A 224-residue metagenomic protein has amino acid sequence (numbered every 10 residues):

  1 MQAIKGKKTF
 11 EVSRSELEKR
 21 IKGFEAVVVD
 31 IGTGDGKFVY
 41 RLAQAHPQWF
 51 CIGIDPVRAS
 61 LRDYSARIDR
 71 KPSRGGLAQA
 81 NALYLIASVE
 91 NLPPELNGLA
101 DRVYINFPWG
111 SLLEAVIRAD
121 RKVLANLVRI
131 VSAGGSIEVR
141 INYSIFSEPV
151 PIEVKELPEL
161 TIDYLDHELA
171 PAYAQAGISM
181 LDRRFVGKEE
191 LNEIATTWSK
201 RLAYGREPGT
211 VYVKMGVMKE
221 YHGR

Functional and structural regions predicted by a protein language model:
M1-V27, K37-A45: S-adenosyl-L-methionine
G32-G36: Class I SAM-dependent methyltransferase "Motif I" SAM/SAH-binding loop
V57: Conserved SAM/SAH-binding beta-strand->alpha-helix loop
I68-E95: S-adenosyl-L-methionine
A100-R118: A short SAM/SAH-binding and catalytic strip from SAM-dependent methyltransferases
A119-A133: A short glycine-rich, Lys/Arg-flanked "PGG" loop and its adjoining helix->strand segment in the class I
G134-I141: Conserved beta-strand signature within the Rossmann-like core of class I S-adenosyl-L-methionine
P149-R224: Class I S-adenosyl-L-methionine
